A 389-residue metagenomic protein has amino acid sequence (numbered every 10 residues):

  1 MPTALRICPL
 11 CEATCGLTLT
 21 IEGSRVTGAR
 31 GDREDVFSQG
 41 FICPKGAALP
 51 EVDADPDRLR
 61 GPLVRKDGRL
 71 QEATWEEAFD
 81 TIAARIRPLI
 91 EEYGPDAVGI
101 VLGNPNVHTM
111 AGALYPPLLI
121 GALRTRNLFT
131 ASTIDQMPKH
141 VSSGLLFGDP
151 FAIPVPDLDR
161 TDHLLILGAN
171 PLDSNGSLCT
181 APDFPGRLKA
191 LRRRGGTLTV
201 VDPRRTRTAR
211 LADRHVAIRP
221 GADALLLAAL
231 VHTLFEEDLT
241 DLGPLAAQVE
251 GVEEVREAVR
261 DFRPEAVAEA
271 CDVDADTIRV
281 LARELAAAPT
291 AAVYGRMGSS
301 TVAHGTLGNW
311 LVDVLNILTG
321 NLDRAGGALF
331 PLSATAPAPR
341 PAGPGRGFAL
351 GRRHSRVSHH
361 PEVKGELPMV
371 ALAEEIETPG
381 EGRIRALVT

Functional and structural regions predicted by a protein language model:
M1-E237, D274, E362, R383 (+1 more regions): N-terminal export/assembly segments and adjacent metallocofactor-ligating motifs of anaerobic energy-metabolism
K66-E72, E77, E237-A275: N-terminal leader/propeptide and maturation segments of large enzyme subunits in energy/redox metabolism and hydrolases
A83-I86, V231, A282, V312-G320: Short, amphipathic alpha-helical segments that act as regulatory/interfacial helices in nucleotide-processing proteins
Y93-A97, T240-L245, A292, D323-F330: Flexible, glycine/charged-enriched surface loops at secondary-structure junctions
V101-H108, E269-V273, R296-A303, T335 (+1 more regions): Conserved short loop/turn motifs at secondary-structure junctions
P117, A224-A228, E253, R279 (+2 more regions): Non-catalytic, well-ordered alpha-helical scaffold segments
T206-L211, E257-R263, A287-G295, L350-H354 (+1 more regions): Short acidic (Asp/Glu) and glycine-rich catalytic loops that position anionic groups and cofactors
D276, L285-G380: A glycine-rich, hydrophobic/aromatic-adjacent loop/helix-cap motif
